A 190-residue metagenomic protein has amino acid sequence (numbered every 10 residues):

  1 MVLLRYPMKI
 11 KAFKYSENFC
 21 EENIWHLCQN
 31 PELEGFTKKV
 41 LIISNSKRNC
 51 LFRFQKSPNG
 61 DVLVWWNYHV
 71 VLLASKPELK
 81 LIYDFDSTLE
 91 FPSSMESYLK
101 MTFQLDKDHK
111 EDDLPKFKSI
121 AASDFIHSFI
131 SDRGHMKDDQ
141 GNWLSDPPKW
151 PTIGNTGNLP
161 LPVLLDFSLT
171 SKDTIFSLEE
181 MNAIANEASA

Functional and structural regions predicted by a protein language model:
V2-A190: A structural boundary/capping signal
